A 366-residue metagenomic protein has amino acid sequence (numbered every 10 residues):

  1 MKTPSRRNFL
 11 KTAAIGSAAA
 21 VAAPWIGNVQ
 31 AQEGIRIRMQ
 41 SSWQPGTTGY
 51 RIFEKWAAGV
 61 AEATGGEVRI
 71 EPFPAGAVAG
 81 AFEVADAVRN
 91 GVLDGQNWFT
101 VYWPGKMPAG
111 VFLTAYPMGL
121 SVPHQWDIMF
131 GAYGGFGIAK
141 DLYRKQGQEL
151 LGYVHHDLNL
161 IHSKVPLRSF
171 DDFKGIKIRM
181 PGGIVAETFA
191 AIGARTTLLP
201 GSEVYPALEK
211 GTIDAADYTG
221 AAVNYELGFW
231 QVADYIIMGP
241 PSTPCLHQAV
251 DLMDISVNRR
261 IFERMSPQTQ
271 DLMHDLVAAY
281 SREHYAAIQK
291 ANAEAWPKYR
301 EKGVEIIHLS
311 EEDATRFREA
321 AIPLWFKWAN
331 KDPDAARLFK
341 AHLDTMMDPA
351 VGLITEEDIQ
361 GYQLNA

Functional and structural regions predicted by a protein language model:
K2-Q125, F136-A366: N-terminal secretory/targeting leader peptides
W126-F130: A short acidic, glycine-rich active-site loop that binds or catalyzes chemistry on phosphate/adenosine moieties
